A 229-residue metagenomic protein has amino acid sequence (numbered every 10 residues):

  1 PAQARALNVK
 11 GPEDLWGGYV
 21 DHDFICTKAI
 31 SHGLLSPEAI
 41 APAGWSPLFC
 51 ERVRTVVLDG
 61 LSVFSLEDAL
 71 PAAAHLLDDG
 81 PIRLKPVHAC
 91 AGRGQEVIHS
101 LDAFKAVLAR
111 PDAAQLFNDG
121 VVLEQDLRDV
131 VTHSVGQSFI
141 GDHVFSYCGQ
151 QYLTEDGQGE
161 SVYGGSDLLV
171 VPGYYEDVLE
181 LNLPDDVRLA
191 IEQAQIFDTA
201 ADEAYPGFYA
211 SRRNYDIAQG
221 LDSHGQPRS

Functional and structural regions predicted by a protein language model:
P1-D79: Conserved N-proximal alpha/beta basic substrate-recognition cap immediately N-terminal to, or forming the N-lobe
P1-Q3, F24-L34, A39, Q125 (+1 more regions): Nucleotide/phosphate-binding sheet-loop regions of phosphoryl- and nucleotidyl-transfer enzymes
A2-A6, P71-A72, R93-Q95, H133-S134 (+1 more regions): A short acidic (Asp/Glu
P71-L77, A89, I217-P227: A short acidic-Thr-Gly-centered motif at the start of a beta-strand
L76-V97, A113-D129: ATP-grasp fold ATP-binding core
I82-V107, T132-S134, D156-E176: Glycine-rich phosphate-binding loop of ATP-grasp-fold ATP-dependent ligases
A106-G165, N214-R228: Phosphate-binding site of ATP-dependent enzymes
G159-Q226: A long amphipathic alpha-helix within ATP-dependent nucleotide-binding catalytic cores
